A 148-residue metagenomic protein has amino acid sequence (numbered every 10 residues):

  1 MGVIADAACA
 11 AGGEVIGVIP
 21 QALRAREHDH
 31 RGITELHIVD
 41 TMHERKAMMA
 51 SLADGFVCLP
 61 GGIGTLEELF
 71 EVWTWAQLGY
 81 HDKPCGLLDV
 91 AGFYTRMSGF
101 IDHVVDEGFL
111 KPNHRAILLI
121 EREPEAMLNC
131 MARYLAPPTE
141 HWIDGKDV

Functional and structural regions predicted by a protein language model:
M1-L52, V90-E125, N129-C130, Y134-V148: A cross-family phosphate/adenosyl-ligand binding-site feature
M1-V3, G64-E71: Short glycine/serine/threonine-rich phosphate/pyrophosphate-binding segments that cradle anionic phosphate groups
G12, G79-D82: Glycine-centered short loops/turns at secondary-structure junctions
Q21-L23, G61-G64: Short glycine-rich anion-binding loops that position phosphate/pyrophosphate groups of nucleotides and phosphorylated
E35, A76, Y80: Gly/Ser-rich helix-loop-strand patches that form or flank binding pockets for ribonucleotide-derived cofactors
D54, H81-K83, A116: Short glycine-/polar-rich loops that comprise or flank the Walker A/P-loop and associated switch/sensor motifs
G86: Conserved beta-strand/loop subsegment of P-loop NTPase cores
